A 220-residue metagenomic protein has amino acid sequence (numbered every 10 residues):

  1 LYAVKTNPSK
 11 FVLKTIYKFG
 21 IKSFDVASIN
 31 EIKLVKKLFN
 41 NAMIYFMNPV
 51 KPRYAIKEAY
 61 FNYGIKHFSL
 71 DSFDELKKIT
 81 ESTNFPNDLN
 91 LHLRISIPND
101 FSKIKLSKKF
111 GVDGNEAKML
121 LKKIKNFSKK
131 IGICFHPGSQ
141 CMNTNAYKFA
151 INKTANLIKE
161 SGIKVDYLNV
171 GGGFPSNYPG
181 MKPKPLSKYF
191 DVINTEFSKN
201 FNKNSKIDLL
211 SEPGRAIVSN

Functional and structural regions predicted by a protein language model:
L1, S23, N41-Y45, I65-H67 (+4 more regions): Structural preference for beta-strand elements that scaffold enzyme active sites
L1-I65: N-terminal active-site wall of soluble small-molecule enzyme domains
K5, I16-F19, V35-N41, Y60-Y63 (+3 more regions): Acidic (Asp/Glu)-rich catalytic clusters
K5, S28, V35, A59 (+5 more regions): Conserved, mostly hydrophobic/aromatic
S9-F11, E31-L34, P52-A55, S96-L106 (+2 more regions): Conserved radical SAM core fold
K18-I21, A42-M43, F61-H67, S102-V112 (+1 more regions): Glycine-rich tight-turn/loop motif centered on a GG-T
N62, D71-K129: Conserved anion-binding
S139-N220: C-terminal active-site-proximal or functional interface alpha/beta core segments in diverse enzymes
